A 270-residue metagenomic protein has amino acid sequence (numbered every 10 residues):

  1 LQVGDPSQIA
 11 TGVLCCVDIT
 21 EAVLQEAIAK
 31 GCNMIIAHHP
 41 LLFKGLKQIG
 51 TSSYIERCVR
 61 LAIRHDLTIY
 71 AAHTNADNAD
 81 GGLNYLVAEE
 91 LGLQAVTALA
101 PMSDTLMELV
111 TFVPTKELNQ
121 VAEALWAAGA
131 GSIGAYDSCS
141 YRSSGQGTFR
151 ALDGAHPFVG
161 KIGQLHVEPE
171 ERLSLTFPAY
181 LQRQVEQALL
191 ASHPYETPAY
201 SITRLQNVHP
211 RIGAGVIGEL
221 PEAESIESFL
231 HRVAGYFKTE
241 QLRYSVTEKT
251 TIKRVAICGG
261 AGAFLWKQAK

Functional and structural regions predicted by a protein language model:
L1-K270: Hydrophobic structural segments
